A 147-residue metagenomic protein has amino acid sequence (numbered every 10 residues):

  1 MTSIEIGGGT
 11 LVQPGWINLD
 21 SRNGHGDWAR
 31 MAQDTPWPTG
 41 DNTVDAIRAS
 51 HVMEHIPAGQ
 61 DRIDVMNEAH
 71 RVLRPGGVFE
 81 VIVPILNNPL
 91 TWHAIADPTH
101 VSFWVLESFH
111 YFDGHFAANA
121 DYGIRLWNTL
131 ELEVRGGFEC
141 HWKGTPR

Functional and structural regions predicted by a protein language model:
I4-G9: Class I SAM-dependent methyltransferase "Motif I" SAM/SAH-binding loop
T10-D41: Adenosine-cofactor binding site in Rossmann-like domains, unifying the SAM/SAH pocket of S-adenosylmethionine-dependent
V12-G15, I56-P57, N87-I95: Short catalytic/ligand-binding loop motif for oxyanion handling, primarily in non-cytosolic enzymes, centered on
R48: A conserved beta-strand element that flanks and buttresses the S-adenosyl-L-methionine
V52-H55, A69-V72, V83-I85: Hydrophobic adenine-recognition pocket in adenosine-nucleotide-binding enzymes
I63-V78: A short glycine-rich, Lys/Arg-flanked "PGG" loop and its adjoining helix->strand segment in the class I
V78-L106: Conserved class I S-adenosyl-L-methionine
H100, E107, D113-R147: C-terminal lobe and adjacent flexible extensions of AdoMet/dcAdoMet transferase-like proteins
